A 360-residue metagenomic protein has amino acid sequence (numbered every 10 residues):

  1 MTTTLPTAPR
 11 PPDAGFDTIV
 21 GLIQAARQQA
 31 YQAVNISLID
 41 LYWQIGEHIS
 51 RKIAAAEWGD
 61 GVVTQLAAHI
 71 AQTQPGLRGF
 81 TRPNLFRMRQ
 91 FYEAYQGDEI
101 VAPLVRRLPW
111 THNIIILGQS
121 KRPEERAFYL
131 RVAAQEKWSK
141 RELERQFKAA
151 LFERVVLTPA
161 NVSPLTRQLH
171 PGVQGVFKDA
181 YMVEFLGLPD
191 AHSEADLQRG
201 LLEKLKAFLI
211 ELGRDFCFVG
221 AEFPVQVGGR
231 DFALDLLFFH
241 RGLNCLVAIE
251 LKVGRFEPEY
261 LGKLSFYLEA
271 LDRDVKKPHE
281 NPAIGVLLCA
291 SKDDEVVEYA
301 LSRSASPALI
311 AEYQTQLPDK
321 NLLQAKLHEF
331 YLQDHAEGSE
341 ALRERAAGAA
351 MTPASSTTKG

Functional and structural regions predicted by a protein language model:
M1-G360: Basic, low-complexity intrinsically disordered segments
